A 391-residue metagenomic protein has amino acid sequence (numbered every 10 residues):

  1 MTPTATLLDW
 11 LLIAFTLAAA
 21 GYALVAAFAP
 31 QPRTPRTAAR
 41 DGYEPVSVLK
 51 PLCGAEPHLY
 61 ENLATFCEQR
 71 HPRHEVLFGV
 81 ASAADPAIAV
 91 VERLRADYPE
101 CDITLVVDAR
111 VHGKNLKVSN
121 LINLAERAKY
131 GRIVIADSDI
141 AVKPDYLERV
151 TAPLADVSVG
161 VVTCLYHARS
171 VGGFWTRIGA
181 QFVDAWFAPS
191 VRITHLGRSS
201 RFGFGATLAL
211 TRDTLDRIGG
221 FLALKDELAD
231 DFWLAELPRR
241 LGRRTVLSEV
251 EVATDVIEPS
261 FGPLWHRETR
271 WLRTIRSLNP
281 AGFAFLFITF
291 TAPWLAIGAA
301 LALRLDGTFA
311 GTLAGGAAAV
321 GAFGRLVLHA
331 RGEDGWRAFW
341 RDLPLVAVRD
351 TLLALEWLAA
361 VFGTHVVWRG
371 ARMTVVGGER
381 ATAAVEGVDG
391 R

Functional and structural regions predicted by a protein language model:
M1-G42, R177-Q181, P189, I193 (+1 more regions): N-terminal membrane-anchoring/stem segments of glycan-assembly enzymes
A14, F285-H365: Membrane-embedded multi-pass helical conduit in multi-pass membrane proteins, especially envelope-biosynthetic
A29, R93-Y130, R149-I218, L222 (+4 more regions): Long helical/loop segments within the catalytic core of UDP-sugar-dependent glycosyltransferases, especially the large
E44-S47, E75, W233: Cell-envelope/extracellular polymer assembly enzymes that use nucleotide-activated donors
L63-H112: Acidic donor-binding segment of Leloir-type glycosyltransferases
A83-A84, I140-V142, L208: Acidic metal-phosphate-binding loop of nucleotide-sugar-dependent transferases
L121, Y130-A141: Short beta-strand-to-loop acidic/aromatic patch adjacent to the donor-nucleotide binding site
D226, F232-T254: Catalytic donor-sugar/metal-binding loop of nucleotide-sugar-dependent glycosyltransferases
